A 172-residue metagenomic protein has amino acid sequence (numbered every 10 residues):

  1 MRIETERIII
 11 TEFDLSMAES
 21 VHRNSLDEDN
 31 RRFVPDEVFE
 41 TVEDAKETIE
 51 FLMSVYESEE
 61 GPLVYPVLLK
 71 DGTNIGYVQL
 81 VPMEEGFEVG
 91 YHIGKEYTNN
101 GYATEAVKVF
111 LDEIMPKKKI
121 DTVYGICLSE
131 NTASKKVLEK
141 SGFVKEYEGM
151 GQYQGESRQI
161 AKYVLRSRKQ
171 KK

Functional and structural regions predicted by a protein language model:
M1-R32, V64-K172: Acyl-donor (CoA/ACP) binding surface of acyl/acetyltransferases
F13, T41-E43, Y56, S157: A short hydrophobic/aromatic micro-motif that marks alpha-helical segments and, especially, helix-coil
D29-F51: Conserved GNAT-fold acetyl-CoA-binding loop/helix
F39, S58-G61, V123: Secondary-structure boundary/capping residues
L52-P66: A short helix-loop-beta-strand connector motif used in the catalytic cores of GNAT acetyltransferases and, in some
